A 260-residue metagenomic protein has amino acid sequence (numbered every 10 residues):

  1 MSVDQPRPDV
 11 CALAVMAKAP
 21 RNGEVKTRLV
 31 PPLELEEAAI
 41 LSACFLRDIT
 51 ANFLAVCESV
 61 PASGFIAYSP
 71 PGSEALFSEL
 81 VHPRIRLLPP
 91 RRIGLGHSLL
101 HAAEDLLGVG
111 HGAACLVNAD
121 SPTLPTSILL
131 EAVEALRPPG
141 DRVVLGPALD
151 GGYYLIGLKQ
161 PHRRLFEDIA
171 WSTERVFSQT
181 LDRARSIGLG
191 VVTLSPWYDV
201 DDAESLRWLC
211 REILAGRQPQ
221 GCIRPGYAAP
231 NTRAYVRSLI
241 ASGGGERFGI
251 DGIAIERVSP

Functional and structural regions predicted by a protein language model:
M1-L29: N-terminal nucleotide-binding beta1-loop-alpha1 segment
S42-V60: A short, N-terminal amphipathic alpha-helix
A62-P70: Short beta-strand/loop segment that forms part of the nucleotide-sugar
L76-A113: Short phosphate-binding loop-to-helix
C115-V117: Short aromatic-hydrophobic micro-motifs that form the base-stacking/packing surface for donor nucleotide recognition
T123-D150: Conserved donor-nucleotide/metal-binding helix-loop-beta segment in metal-dependent transferases, i.e., the alpha-helix
R163-L181: Short, glycine-/small-residue-rich phosphate/pyrophosphate-handling segment
Q179-P260: Conserved alpha/beta core of the MobA/IspD/sugar-nucleotide pyrophosphorylase nucleotidyltransferase superfamily
